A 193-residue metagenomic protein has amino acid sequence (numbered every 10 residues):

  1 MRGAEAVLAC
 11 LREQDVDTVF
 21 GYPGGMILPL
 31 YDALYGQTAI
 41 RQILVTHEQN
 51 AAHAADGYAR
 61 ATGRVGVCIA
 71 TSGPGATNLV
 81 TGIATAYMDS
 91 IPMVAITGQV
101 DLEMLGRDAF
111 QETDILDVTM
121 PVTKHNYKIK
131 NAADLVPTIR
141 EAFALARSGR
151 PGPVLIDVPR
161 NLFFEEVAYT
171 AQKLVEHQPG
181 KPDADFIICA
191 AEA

Functional and structural regions predicted by a protein language model:
M1-A193: N-terminal alpha/beta PP-like core and its mobile active-site loop of ThDP/TPP-dependent enzymes
